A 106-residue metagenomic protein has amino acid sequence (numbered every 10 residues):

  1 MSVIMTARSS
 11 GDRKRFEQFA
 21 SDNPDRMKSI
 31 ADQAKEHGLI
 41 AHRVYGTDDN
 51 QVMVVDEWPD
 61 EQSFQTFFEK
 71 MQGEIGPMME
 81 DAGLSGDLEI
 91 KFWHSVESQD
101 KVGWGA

Functional and structural regions predicted by a protein language model:
M1-M53, E57-G73, D81-A106: Short S/T/G/P-rich N-terminal loop/turn motif that feeds into the first structured element of a domain
